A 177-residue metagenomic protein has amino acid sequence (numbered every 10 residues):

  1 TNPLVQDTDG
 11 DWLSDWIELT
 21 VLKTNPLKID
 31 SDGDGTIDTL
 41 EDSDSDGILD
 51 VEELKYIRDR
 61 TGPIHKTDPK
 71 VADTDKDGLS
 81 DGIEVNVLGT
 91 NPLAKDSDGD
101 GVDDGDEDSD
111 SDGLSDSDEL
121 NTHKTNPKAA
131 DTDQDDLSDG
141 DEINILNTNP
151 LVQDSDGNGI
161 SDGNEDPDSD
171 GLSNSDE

Functional and structural regions predicted by a protein language model:
T1-E177: Extracellular calcium-associated, cysteine-rich motifs in secreted modular proteins
